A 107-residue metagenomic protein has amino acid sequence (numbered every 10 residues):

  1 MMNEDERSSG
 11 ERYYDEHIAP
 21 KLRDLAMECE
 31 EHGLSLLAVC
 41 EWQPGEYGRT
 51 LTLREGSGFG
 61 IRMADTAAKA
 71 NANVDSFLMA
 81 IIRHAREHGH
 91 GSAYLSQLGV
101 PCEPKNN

Functional and structural regions predicted by a protein language model:
M2-N107: Solvent-exposed interaction surfaces and binding hotspots enriched for charged
